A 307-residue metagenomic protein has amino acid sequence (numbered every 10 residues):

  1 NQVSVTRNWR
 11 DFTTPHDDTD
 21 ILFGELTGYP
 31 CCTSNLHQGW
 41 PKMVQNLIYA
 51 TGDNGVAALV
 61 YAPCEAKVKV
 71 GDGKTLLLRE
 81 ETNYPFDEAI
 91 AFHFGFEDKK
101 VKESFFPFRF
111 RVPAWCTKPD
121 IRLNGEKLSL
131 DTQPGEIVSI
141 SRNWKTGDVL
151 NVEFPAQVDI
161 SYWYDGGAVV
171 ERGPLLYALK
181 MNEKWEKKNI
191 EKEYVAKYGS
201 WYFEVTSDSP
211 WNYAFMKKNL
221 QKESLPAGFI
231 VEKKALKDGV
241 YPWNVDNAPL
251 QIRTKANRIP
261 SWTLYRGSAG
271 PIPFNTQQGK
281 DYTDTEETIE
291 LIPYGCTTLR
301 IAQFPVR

Functional and structural regions predicted by a protein language model:
N1-V101, Q133, R142, E153-R307: C-terminal beta-rich recognition modules with glycine/proline-rich loops and embedded aromatic residues
K102-L123: Beta-strand-rich binding/interaction modules
C116-S141, I160-W163: Solvent-exposed beta-strand/loop surfaces of large extracellular or lumenal domains
K145-T146: Surface-exposed loops/turns
